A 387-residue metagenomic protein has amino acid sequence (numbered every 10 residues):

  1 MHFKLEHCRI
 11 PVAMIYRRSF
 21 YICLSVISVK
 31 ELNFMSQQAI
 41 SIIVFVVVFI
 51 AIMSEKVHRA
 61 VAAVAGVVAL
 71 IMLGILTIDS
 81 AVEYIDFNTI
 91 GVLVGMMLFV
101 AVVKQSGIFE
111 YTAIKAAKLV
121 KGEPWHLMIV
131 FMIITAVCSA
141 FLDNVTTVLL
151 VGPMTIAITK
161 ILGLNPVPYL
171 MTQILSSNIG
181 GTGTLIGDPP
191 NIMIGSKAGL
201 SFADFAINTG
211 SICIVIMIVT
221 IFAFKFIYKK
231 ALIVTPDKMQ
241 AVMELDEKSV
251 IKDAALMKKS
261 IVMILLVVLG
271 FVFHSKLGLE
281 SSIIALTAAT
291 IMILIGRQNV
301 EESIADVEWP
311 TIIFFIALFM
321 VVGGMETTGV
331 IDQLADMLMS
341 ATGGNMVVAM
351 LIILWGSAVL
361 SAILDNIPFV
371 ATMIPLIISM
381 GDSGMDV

Functional and structural regions predicted by a protein language model:
H7, I22-L24, S28-I43, Y111-I114 (+4 more regions): Intrinsically disordered, low-complexity non-transmembrane regions of multi-pass membrane transporters
N33-Q37, D79-T89, F202-I212, K252-A255 (+3 more regions): Interfacial loop-to-helix junctions that mark the boundaries of transmembrane helices in multi-pass membrane
F34-I43, F87-L98, F141-V148, I212-I214 (+1 more regions): Structural signature of hydrophobic alpha-helical transmembrane segments
I40, I161-V167, M171, G183-I186 (+2 more regions): Juxtamembrane and boundary regions of transmembrane helices in multi-pass small-molecule transporters and channels
I42-I43, A60-A65, W125-I133, T147 (+8 more regions): Hydrophobic alpha-helical transmembrane segments
V47-V64, A254, K258, L266-L286 (+1 more regions): Flexible hinge motifs at transmembrane-helix junctions and intramembrane kinks/re-entrant loops in multi-pass membrane
D79-N165, W309-M385: Membrane-embedded alpha-helical segments and adjacent helix-loop junctions characteristic of multi-pass solute
S139-L149, P166-D204, N208, T220-F226 (+2 more regions): Alpha-helical transmembrane segments and, especially, the helix-loop junctions at the ends of these helices
